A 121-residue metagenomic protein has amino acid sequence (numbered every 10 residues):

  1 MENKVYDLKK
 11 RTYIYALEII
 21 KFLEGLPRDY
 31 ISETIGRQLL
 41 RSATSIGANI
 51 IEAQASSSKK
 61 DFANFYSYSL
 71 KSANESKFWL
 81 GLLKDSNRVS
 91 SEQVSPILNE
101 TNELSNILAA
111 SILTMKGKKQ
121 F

Functional and structural regions predicted by a protein language model:
M1-F121: Short, C-terminally biased terminal segments at protein or domain edges
